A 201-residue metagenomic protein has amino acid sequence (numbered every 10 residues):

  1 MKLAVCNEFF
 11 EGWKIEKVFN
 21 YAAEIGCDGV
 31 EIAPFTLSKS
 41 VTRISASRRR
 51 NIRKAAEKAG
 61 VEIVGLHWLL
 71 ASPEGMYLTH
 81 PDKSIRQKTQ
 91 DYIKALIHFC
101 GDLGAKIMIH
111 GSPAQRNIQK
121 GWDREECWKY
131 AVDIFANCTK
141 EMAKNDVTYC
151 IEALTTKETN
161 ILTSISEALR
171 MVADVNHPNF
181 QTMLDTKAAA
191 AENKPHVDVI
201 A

Functional and structural regions predicted by a protein language model:
M1-K106, A136, H177-Q181, N193: N-terminal pre-domain/capping segments
K17-F19, A23, G29-T36, E125-E126 (+1 more regions): Acidic/histidine-rich catalytic cores of soluble enzymes
T36, L70, A114-Q115, T156: Conserved beta-strand edge residues that scaffold enzyme active sites
K39-S40, P73, N117, E152 (+1 more regions): Generic structural signal for helix capping and beta-alpha/helix-loop junctions
G60-I63, P113-Q119, K157-N160, V199-A201: A broadly tuned preference for mixed-charge, low-complexity surface segments
H80-R86, Q119-K129: Glycine-rich tight-turn/loop motif centered on a GG-T
D102-G121, N145-T155: Active-site groove signature of glycoside hydrolases
